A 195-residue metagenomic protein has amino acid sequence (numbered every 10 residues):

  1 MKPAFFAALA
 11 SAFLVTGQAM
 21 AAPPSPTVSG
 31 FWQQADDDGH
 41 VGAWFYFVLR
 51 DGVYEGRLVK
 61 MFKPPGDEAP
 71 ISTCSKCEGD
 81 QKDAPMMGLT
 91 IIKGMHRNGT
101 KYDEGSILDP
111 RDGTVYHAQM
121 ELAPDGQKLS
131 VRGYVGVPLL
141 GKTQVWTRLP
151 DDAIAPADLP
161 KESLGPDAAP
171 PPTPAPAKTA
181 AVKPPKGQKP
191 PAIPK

Functional and structural regions predicted by a protein language model:
M1-A7: Bacterial N-terminal signal peptides that target proteins for export
A7-T16: Bacterial N-terminal signal peptides
M20-S29: N-terminal helix-cap/turn-to-beta initiation motif at the start of protein domains
A21, I154-K195: Compositionally biased, proline/threonine/alanine/serine-rich low-complexity intrinsically disordered stretches
F31, V53, G126-K128: Structural motif
Q34, H40-Q119, L159, K183-K195: Central antiparallel beta-sheet cores of small beta-barrel/beta-sandwich binding domains
T100-D151: Surface-exposed interaction patches
